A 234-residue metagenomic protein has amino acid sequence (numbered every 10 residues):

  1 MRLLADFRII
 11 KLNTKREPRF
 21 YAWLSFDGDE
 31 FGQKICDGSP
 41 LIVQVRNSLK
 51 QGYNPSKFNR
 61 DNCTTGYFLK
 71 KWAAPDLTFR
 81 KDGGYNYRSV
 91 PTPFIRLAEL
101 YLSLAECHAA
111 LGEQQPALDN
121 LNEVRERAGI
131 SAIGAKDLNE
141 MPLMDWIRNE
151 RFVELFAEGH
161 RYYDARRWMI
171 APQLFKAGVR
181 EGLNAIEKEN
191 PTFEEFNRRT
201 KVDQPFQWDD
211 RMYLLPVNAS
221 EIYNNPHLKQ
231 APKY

Functional and structural regions predicted by a protein language model:
M1-R96: Flexible, polar/acidic helix-loop-strand segments at domain edges
T14, F20-S25, P91-V124, M144-E154: Extended, hydrophobic/aromatic-rich amphipathic alpha-helical segments that build helical scaffolds
G32, G112, A177-R180: Residues in and immediately flanking transmembrane alpha helices
Y53, L77-T78, S103, E158 (+2 more regions): Enrichment for repetitive, rod-forming helical segments
Y87-F94, L118, R125, A135-Y234: Long, intrinsically disordered, low-complexity segments
A128-S131: Alpha-helical junction/boundary sensor with strong preference for TPR arrays
